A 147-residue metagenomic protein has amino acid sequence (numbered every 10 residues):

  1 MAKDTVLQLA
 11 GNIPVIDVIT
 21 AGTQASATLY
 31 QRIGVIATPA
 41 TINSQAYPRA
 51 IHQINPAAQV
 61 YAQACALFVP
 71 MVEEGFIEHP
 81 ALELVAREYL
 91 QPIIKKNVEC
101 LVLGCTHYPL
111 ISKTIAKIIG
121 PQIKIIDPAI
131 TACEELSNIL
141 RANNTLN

Functional and structural regions predicted by a protein language model:
M1-N147: Non-catalytic structural scaffold of enzyme domains
